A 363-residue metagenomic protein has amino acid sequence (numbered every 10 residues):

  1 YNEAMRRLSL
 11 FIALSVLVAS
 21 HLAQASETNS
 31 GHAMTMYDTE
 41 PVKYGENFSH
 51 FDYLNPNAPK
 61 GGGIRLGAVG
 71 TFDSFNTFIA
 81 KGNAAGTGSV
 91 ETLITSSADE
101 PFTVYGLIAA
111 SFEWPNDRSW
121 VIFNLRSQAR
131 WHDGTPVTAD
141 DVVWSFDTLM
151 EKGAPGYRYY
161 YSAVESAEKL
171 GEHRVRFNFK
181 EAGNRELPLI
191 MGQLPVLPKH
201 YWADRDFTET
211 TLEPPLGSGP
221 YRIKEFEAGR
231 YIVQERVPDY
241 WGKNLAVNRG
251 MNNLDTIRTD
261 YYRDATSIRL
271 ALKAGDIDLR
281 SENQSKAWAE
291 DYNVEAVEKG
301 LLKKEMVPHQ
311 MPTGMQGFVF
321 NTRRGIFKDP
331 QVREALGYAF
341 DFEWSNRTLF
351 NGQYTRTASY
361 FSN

Functional and structural regions predicted by a protein language model:
N2-F11: Bacterial N-terminal signal peptides that target proteins for export
F11-S20: Bacterial N-terminal signal peptides
E27-D117, N124, D147, P214-L216: N-terminal lobe/hinge region of extracytoplasmic solute-binding protein
A33-T35, G61-G70, A110, W120-I122 (+7 more regions): Short, well-ordered beta-strand elements
K43, S49, T71, G88-F102 (+4 more regions): Gly/Pro-rich hinge or "lid" segments in bacterial periplasmic/extracellular proteins
L54-P59, I79-A84, S111-P155, L170 (+5 more regions): Aromatic- and charge-enriched surface segment that lines or borders ligand/interaction sites
N124, R158-A203, P220-E227: Surface-exposed binding/hinge segments that line and control ligand-binding clefts or catalytic entry sites
S166-K169, K224-E235, D260-R324, A335 (+1 more regions): Extracellular/periplasmic solute-recognition and catalytic clefts
